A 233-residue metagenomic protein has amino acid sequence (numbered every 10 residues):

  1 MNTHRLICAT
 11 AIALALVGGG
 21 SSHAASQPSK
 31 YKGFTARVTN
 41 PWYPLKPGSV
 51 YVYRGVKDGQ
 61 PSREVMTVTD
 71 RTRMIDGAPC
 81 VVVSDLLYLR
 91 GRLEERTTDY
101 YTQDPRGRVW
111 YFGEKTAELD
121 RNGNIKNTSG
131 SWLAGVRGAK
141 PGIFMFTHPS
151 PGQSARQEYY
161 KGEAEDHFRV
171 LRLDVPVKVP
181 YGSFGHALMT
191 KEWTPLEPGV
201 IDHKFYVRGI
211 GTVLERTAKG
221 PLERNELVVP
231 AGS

Functional and structural regions predicted by a protein language model:
M1-A9: Bacterial N-terminal signal peptides that target proteins for export
A9-G18: Bacterial N-terminal signal peptides
G20-A24: Sec/Tat signal peptide C-region and signal peptidase I cleavage site
A25-S233: Conserved functional acidic sites
